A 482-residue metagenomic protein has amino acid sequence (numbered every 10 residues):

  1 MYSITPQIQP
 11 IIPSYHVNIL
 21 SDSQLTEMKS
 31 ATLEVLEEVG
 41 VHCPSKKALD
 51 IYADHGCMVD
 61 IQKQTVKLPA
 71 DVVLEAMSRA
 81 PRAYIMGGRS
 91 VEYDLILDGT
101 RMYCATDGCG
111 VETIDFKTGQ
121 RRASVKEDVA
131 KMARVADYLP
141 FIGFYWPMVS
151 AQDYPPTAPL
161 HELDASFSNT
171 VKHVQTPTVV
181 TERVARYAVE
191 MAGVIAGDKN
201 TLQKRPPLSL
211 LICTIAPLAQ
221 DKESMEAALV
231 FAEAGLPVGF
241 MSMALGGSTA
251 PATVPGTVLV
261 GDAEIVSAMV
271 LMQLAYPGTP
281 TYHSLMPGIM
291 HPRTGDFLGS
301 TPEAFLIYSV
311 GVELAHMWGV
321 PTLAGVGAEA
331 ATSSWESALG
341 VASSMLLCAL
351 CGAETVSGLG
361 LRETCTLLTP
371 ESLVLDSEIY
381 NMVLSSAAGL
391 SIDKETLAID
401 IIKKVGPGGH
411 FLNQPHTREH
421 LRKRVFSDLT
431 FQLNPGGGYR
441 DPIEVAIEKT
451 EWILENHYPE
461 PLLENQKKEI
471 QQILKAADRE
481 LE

Functional and structural regions predicted by a protein language model:
Y2-Q7, N18-A31, V39, P44-I51 (+1 more regions): Catalytic-core signal marking the mid-to-C-terminal active-site face
I4, L25, L33, I96-K117 (+1 more regions): N-terminal small/glycine-rich loop or linker at the start of catalytic domains across soluble metabolic enzymes
Q7-I12, A53-D60, P207, L245 (+5 more regions): Short acidic (Asp/Glu) and glycine-rich catalytic loops that position anionic groups and cofactors
P13-V17, T294-G299, V326-S333, G360-S372: Short beta-alpha connecting loops at secondary-structure transitions that line or flank enzyme active sites
M28-A31, V35-H42, H55, A76-A83 (+14 more regions): Change "in soluble alpha/beta enzymes" to "in soluble alpha/beta proteins
H42-L49, Q62-K63, G143, L202-K204 (+6 more regions): Flexible, glycine/charged-enriched surface loops at secondary-structure junctions
K47-G119: Glycine-rich, N-terminal phosphate-binding loop and its surrounding beta-alpha-beta segment
A123-L350, E354: Helix-rich catalytic cores of soluble enzyme domains
